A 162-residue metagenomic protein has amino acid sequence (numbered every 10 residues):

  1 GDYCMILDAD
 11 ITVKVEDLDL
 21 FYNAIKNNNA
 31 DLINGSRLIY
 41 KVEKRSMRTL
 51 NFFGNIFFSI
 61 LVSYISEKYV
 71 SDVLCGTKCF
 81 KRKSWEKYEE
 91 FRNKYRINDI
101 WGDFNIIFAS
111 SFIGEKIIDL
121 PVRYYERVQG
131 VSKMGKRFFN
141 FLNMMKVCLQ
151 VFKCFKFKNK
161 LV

Functional and structural regions predicted by a protein language model:
G1-T12: Short beta-strand-to-loop acidic/aromatic patch adjacent to the donor-nucleotide binding site
Y3, V15-R96, R127-M145, L149: Acceptor/aglycone-binding surface of glycosyltransferases and processive sugar-polymer synthases
M5, I33, I118-L120: Hydrophobic/aromatic beta-strand patches that form the interior of the parallel beta-sheet core in alpha/beta enzyme
D8-D10, N29, G114: Conserved functional loop/turn residues at catalytic and ligand-binding sites
I11-V13, L20, F104-N105: An aromatic- and histidine-rich active-site surface loop
V73, I100-I107: Conserved glycosyltransferase catalytic-site signature
Y95-R96, I107-Y125: Catalytic donor-sugar/metal-binding loop of nucleotide-sugar-dependent glycosyltransferases
K146-V162: C-terminal, non-catalytic tails of nucleotide-sugar-dependent glycosyltransferases
